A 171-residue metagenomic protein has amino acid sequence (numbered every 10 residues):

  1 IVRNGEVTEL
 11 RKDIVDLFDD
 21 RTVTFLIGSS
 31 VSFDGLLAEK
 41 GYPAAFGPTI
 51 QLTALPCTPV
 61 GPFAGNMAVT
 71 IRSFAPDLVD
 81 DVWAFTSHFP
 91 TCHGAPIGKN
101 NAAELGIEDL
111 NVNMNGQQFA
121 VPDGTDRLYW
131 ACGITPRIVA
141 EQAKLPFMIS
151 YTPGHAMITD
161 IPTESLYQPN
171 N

Functional and structural regions predicted by a protein language model:
I1-F119, I149-S150, H155: Conserved mixed alpha/beta catalytic, RNA-binding, or beta-rich assembly cores of soluble enzyme, regulatory
A120-N171: C-terminal functional extensions of proteins
